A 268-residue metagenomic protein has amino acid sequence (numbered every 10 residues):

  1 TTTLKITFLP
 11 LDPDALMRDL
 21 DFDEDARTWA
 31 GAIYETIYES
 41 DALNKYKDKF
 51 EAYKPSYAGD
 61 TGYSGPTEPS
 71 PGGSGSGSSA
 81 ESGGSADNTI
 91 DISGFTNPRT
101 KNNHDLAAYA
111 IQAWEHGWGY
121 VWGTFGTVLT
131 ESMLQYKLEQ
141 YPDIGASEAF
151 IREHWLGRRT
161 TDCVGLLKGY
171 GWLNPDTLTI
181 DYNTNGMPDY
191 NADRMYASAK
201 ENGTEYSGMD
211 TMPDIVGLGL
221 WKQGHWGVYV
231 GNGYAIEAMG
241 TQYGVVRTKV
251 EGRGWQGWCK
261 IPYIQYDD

Functional and structural regions predicted by a protein language model:
T1-N97: Cell-wall glycan-active module
E24, N44, K101-A108, D193: Generic alpha-helical secondary structure signal
P66-G73, G77-T179, Q223-H225, I236-A238: N-terminal capping segments
V128-E153, T179-T211, Y266: Surface-exposed intrinsically disordered loops and tails
M212-G219: Short, hydrophobic/aromatic-rich segments at coil-to-beta transitions
K222, V228-G252: Catalytic Cys-His active-site segments of thiol-dependent hydrolases/isopeptidases
R253-D268: Low-complexity, Gly/Ser/Thr/Pro-rich intrinsically disordered linker/tail segments
